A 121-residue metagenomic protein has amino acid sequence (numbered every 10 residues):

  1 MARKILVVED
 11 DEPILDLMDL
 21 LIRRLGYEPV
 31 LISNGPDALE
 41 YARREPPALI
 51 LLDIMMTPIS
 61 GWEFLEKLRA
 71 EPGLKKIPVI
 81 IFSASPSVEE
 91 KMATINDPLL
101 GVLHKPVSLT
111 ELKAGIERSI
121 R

Functional and structural regions predicted by a protein language model:
E9: Conserved acidic carboxylate
L15, T57-P58, E66, K75 (+1 more regions): The feature encodes the CheY-like receiver
D16-R24: Charged docking surfaces used in two-component/phosphorelay signaling
L31-E40, G61: Helix N-cap/capping motif at the beta->alpha junctions
E40, W62-K75: Short amphipathic alpha-helix used as the core "switch/output" element in two-component signaling
E45-L51: Active-site beta3 strand of CheY-like receiver
E63, S85-L103, T110-E117: Alpha4 helix (beta4-alpha4-beta5 surface) of REC/receiver domains from two-component response regulators
